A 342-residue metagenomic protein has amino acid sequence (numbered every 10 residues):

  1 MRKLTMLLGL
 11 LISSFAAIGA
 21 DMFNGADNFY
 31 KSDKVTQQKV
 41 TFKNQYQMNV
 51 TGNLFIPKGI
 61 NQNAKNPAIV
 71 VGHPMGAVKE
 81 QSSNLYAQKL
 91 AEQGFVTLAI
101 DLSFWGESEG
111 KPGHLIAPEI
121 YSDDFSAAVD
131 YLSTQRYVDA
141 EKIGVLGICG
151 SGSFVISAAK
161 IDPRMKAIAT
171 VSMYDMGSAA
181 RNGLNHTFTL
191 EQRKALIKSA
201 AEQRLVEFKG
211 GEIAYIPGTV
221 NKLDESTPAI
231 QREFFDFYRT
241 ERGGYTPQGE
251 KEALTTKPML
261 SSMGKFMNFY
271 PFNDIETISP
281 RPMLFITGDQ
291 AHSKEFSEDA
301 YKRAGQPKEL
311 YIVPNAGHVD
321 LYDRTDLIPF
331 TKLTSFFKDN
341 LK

Functional and structural regions predicted by a protein language model:
M22-A64, Y322: N-terminal cap/lid segment of alpha/beta-hydrolase-fold proteins
K43-Q45, K79, W105-G144, D323 (+1 more regions): Catalytic nucleophile-loop/oxyanion-hole region of alpha/beta-hydrolase and closely related hydrolase-like folds
G76-Q88, L102: The serine-hydrolase catalytic nucleophile loop
K89-E109: Conserved alpha/beta-hydrolase
I156-T240: Alpha/beta-hydrolase-fold enzymes
I278-S279, L284-T287: Short beta-strand/loop motif that positions the catalytic acidic residue of the alpha/beta-hydrolase fold
A304-V319: Catalytic histidine neighborhood in serine/cysteine hydrolases with alpha/beta-hydrolase-type architecture
A316-V319, D323-K342: Catalytic active-site module of serine/aspartate enzymes centered on a nucleophile-bearing elbow/loop
